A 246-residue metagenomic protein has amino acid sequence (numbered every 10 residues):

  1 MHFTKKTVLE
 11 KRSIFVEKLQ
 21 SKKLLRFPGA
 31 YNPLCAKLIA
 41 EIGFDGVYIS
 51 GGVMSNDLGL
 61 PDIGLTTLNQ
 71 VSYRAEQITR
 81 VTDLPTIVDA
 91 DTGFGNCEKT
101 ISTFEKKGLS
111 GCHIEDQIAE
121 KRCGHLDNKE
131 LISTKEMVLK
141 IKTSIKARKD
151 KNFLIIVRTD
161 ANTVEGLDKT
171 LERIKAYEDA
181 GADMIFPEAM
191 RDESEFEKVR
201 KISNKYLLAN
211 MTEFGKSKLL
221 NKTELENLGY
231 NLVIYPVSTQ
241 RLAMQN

Functional and structural regions predicted by a protein language model:
H2-Y235, L242-Q245: Alpha/beta enzyme core
